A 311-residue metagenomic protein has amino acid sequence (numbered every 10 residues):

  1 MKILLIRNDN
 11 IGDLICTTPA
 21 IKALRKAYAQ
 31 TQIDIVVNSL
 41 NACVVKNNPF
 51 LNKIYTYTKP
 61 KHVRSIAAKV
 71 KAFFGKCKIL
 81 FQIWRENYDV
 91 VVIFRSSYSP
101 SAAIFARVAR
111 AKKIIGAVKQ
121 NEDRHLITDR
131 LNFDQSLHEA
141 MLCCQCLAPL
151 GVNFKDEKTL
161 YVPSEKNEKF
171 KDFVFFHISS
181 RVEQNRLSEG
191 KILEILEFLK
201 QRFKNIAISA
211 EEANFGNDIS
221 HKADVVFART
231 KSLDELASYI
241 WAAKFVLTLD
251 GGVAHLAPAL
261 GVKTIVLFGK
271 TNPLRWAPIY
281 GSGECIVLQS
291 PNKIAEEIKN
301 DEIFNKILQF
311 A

Functional and structural regions predicted by a protein language model:
M1-A311: Catalytic machinery of carbohydrate-active enzymes, primarily nucleotide-sugar-dependent glycosyltransferases
